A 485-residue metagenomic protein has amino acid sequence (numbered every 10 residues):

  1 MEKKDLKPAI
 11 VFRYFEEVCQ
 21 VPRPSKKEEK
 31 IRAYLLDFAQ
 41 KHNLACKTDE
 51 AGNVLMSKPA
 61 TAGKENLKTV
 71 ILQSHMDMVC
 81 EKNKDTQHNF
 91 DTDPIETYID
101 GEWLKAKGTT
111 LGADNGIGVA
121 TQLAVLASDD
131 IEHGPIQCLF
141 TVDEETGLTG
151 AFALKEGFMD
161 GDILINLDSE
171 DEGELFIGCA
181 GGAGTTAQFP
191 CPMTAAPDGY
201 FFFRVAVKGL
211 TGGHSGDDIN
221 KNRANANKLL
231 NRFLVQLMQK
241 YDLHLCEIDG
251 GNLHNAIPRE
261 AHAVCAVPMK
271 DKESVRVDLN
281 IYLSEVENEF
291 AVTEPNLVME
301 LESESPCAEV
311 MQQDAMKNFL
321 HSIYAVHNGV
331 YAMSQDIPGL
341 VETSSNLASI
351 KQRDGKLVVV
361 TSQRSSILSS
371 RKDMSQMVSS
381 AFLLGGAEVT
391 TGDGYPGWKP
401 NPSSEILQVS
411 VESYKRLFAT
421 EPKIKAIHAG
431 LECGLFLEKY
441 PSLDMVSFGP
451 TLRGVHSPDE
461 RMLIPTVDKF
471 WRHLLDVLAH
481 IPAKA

Functional and structural regions predicted by a protein language model:
E2-W103: Acidic/His- and Gly-rich active-site-bordering loop/insert found across diverse amide/peptide-bond hydrolases
K7-V11, Q335, E342-G355, S362 (+1 more regions): Zn-dependent metallopeptidase/amidohydrolase metal-coordination segment
P22, E102-K105, E145, F152-R364: Midchain, well-structured core segments that form catalytic/ion-binding scaffolds
K64-T146, A151-D162, F202, D314-M316 (+4 more regions): Active-site metal-coordination/substrate-binding segment of hydrolases, especially metallo-dependent peptidases
M76-M78, L139-G147, S169-E172, T211 (+2 more regions): Acidic, glycine-rich active-site loops and adjacent beta-strand->loop/helix elements that engage anionic groups
G157, R223-K240, K270-K272, K317-Y324 (+5 more regions): His/Asp/Glu-rich mid-to-C-terminal helical/loop segments that flank catalytic regions of hydrolases
D218, N225-N227, R232-I248, G392 (+1 more regions): Active-site-adjacent substrate-binding region of metalloamidase/peptidase-like peptide-processing proteins
L340-A429: Substrate-recognition/cap regions that form aromatic- and gly/pro-loop-enriched pockets for small-molecule ligands
